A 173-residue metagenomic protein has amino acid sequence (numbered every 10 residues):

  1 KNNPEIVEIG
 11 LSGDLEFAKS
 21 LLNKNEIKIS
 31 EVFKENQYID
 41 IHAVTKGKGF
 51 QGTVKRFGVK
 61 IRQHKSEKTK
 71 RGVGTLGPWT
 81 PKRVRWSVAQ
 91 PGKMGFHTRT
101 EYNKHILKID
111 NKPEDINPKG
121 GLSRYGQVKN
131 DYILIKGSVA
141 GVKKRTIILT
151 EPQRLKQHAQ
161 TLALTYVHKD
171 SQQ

Functional and structural regions predicted by a protein language model:
K1-Q173: Basic, glycine/proline-rich low-complexity segments that contact nucleic acids
